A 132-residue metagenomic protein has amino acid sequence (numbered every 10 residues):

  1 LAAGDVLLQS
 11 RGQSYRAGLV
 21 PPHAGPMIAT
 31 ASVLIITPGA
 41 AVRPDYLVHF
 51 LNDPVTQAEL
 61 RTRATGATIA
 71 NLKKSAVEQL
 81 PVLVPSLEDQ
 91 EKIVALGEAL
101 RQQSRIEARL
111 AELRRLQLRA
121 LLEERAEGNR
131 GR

Functional and structural regions predicted by a protein language model:
L1-R16, F50-E59: Short Ser/Thr-interspersed hydrophobic loop/turn segments at strand-loop and sheet-helix junctions that line or gate
S10-H49: A short beta-sheet element
L19-V20, R63, R109, R130: Sparse recognition of residues in long alpha-helices and their boundaries
L34-L83: Basic, amphipathic alpha-helical recognition segments used for DNA target recognition
V42-V48, S75-E112: Amphipathic alpha-helical segments
T56, Q102-Q103, E123: A generic secondary-structure boundary signal that marks alpha-helix termini
I106-R132: Short amphipathic coiled-coil heptad-repeat segments
